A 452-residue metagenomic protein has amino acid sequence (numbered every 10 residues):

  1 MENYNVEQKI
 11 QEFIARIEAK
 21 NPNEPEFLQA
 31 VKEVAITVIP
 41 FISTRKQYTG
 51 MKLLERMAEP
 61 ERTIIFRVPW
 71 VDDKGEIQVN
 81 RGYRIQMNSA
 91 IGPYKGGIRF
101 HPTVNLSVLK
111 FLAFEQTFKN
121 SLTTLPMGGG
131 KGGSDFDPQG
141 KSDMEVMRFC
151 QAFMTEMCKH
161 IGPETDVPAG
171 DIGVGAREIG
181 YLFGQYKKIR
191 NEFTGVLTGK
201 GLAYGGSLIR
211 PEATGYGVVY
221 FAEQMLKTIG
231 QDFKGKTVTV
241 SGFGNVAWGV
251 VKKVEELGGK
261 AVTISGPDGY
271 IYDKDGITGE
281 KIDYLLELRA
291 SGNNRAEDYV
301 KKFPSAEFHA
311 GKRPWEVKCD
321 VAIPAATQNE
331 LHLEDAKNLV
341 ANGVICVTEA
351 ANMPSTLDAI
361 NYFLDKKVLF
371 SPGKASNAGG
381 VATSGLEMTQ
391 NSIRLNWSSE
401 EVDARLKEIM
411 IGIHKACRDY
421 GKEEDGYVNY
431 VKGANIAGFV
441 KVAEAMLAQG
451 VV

Functional and structural regions predicted by a protein language model:
E2-A30, M225, A325, V340-V452: Adenosine-phosphate binding glycine-rich loop
N5-Q8, P22, E26-Q29, E33 (+24 more regions): Conserved active-site and cofactor/substrate-binding residues in soluble primary-metabolism enzymes
P25-L28, T44-M51, T124, I161-G170 (+4 more regions): Flexible, glycine/charged-enriched surface loops at secondary-structure junctions
Y48-Q78: Structured beta-strand/loop patches that form or line metal/cofactor-binding pockets in enzymes
H101, N120-K234: Glycine/serine-rich phosphate-binding loop and adjoining beta1-alpha1 elements at the start of nucleotide-handling
T198-G201, G206-K318: Glycine-rich phosphate/diphosphate-binding loop of Rossmann-like nucleotide-binding domains
G269-F370, A375: Rossmann-like adenosine-cofactor binding region
